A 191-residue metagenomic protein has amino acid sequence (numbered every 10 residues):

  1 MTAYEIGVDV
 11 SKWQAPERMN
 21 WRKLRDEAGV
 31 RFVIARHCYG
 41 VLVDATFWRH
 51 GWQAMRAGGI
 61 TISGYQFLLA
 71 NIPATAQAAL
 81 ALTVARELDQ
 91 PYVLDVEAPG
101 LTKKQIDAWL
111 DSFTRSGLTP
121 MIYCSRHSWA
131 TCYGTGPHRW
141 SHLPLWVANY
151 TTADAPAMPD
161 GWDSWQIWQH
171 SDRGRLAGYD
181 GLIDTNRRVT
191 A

Functional and structural regions predicted by a protein language model:
M1-K23, E27, R31, G136-A191: Functionally critical loop-and-helix segments that line ligand-binding/catalytic clefts of soluble enzyme domains
T2-M19, K23-R25, G29, I34-I122 (+1 more regions): Substrate-binding cleft of extracellular glycoside hydrolase catalytic domains
V41-L42, N71, W129, D154 (+1 more regions): Flexible, glycine-rich phosphate/dinucleotide-binding loops and adjacent beta-alpha linkers at cofactor/substrate
F67, S125, Y150: Cofactor-binding loop segments of dinucleotide-utilizing enzymes, especially the Rossmann-like FAD- and NAD(P)+-binding
T75, K103-K104, C132-G134, M158: Short, well-ordered secondary-structure micro-motifs
A108, T131-T135, S171: Flexible, surface-exposed loop/gating regions in the mature catalytic domains of secreted/periplasmic hydrolases
C124-H138: Beta-rich nucleic-acid/ligand-interaction surfaces
